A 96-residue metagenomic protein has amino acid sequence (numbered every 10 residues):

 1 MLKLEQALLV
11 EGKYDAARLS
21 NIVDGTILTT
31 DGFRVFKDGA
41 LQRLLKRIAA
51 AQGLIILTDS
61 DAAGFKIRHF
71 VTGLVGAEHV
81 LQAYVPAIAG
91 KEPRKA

Functional and structural regions predicted by a protein language model:
M1-L28: Glycine-rich, flexible N-terminal cofactor/catalytic loop recognition
L2, N21, V35-A96: TOPRIM fold recognition
T29-F33: Short beta->alpha connector loops at strand-helix junctions that form conserved, small/polar/Pro-enriched
